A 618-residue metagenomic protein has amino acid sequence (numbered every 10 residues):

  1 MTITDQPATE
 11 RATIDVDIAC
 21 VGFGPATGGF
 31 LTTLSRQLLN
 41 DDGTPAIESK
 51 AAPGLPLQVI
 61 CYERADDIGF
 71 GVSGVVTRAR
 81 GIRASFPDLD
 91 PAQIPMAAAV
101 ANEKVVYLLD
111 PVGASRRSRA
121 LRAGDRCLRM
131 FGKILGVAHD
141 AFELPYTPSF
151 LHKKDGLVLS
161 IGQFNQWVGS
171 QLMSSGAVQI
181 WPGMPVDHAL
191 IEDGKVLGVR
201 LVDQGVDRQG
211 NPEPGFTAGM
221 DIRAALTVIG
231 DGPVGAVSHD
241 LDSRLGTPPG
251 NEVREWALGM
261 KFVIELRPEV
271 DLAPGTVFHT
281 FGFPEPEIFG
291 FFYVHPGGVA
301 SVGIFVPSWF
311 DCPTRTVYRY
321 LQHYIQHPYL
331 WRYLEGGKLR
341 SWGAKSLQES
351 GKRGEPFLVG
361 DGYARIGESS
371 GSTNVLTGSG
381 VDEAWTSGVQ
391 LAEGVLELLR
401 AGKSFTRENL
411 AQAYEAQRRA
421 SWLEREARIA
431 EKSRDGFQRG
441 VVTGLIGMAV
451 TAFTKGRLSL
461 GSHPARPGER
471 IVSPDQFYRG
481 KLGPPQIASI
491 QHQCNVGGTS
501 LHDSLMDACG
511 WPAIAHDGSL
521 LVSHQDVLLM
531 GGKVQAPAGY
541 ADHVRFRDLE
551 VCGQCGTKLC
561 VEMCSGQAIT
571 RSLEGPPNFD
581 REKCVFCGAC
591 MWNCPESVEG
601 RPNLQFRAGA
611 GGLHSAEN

Functional and structural regions predicted by a protein language model:
M1-D15, A51, Q209-G219, E368: A short, basic/flexible loop-to-alpha-helix module at the beginning of a structural domain
T9-A26, I60: Beta1/beta-strand and adjacent pyrophosphate-binding region of the FAD-binding site in flavoprotein oxidoreductases
T33-Q37, T44, A52-K133: N-terminal FAD cofactor-binding segment of flavoenzymes
T33-R36, P53-L55, S160-G162, Q166-W167 (+2 more regions): Predominantly flavin-linked oxidoreductase catalytic cores and closely associated redox partners
A52-P56, G371-T377, V389, E393-T443 (+2 more regions): Active-site-proximal substrate-binding core of FAD-dependent oxidoreductases
P95-A98, V106-L108, R117, L135-G136 (+2 more regions): Ferredoxin-type iron-sulfur electron-transfer modules and their immediate structural context
G136-Q166, S170, F305-P307, R547: Helix-loop-beta segment of a Rossmann-like dinucleotide-binding subdomain
P296-G298, F357-L376: Short FAD-binding loop at a beta-strand-to-alpha-helix junction that anchors the flavin cofactor in diverse
